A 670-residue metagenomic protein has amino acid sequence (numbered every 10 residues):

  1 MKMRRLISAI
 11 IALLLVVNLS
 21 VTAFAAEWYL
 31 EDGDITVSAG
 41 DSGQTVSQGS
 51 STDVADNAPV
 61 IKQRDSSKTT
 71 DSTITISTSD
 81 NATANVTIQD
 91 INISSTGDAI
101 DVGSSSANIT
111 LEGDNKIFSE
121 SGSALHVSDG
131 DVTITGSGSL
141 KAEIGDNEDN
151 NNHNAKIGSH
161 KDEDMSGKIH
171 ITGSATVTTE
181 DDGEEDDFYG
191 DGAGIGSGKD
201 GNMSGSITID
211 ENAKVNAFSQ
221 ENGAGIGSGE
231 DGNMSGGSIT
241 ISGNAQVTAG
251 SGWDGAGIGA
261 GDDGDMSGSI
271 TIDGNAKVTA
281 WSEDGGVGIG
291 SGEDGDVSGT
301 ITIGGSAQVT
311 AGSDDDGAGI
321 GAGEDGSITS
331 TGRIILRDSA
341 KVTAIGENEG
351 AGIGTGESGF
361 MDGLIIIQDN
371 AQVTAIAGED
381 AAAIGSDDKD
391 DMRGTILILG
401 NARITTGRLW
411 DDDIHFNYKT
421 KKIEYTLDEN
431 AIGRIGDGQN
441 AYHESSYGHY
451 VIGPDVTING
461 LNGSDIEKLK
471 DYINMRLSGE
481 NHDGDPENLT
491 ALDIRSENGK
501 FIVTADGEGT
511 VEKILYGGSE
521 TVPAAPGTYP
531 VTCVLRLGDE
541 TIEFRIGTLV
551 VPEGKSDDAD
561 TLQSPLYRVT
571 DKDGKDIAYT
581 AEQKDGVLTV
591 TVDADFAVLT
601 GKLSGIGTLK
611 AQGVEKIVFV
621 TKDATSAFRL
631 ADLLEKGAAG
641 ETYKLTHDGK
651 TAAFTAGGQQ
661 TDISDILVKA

Functional and structural regions predicted by a protein language model:
R4-F24: Sec-dependent N-terminal signal peptides of Gram-positive bacterial secreted proteins and lipoproteins
V21-S478, L630, H647: A composition-driven surface/loop motif
F24-G33, V456, D483, E553-K575 (+1 more regions): Short, polar/proline-rich extracytoplasmic segments that appear immediately after membrane translocation
W28-Y29, I414, A491-I494, G509-I514 (+3 more regions): Assembly/interface hotspot detector across virion components, adhesins/toxins, and nucleic-acid enzymes
V60-K62, T83-Q89, S94-T96, E112 (+1 more regions): Long, contiguous ectodomains of secretory-pathway proteins
G460, L477-G479, T548-K555: Interdomain boundary/hinge segments at the C-termini of tandem beta-sandwich modules
G463-E508: Solvent-exposed, low-complexity, repeat-rich "mucin-like" stalks and linkers
I494, N498-T541, T548-V551: Serine/threonine-rich, repeat-prone extracellular segments and beta-strand-based repeat modules of secreted/surface
